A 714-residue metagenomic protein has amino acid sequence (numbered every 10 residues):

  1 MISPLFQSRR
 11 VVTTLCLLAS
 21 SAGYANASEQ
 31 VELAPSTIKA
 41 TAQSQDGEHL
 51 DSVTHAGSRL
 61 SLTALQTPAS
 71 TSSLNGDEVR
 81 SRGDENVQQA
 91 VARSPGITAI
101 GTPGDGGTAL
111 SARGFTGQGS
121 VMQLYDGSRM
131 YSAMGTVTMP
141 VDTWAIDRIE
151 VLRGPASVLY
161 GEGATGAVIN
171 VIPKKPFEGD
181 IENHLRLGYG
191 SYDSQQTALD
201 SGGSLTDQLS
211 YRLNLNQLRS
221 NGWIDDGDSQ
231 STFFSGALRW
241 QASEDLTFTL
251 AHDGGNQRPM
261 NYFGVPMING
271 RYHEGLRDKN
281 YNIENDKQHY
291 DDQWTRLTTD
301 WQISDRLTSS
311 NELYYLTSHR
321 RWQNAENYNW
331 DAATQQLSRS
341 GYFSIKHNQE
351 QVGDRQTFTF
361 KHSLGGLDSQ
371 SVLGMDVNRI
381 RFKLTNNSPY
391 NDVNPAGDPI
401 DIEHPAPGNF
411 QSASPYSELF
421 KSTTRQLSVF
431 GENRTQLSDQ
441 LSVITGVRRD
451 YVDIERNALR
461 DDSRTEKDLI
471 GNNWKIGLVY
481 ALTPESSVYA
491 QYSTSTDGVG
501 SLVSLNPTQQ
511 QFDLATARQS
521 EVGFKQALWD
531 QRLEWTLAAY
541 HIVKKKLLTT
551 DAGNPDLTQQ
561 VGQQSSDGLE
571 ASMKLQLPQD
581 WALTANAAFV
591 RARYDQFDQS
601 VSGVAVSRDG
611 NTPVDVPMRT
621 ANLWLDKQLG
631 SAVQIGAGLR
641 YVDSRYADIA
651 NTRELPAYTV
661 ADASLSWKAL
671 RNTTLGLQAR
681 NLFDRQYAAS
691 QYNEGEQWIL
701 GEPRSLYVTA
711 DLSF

Functional and structural regions predicted by a protein language model:
A56-A64, P68-T71, Q88-S128: Extracytoplasmic beta-strand/coil segments of soluble accessory domains associated with Gram-negative outer-membrane
V87-A90, T108-S111, V137-M139, V151 (+2 more regions): N-terminal periplasmic accessory domains that precede and gate Gram-negative outer-membrane beta-barrel machines
S128-R153: Short acidic/polar hinge/loop motifs at secondary-structure boundaries that mediate gating or recognition
E182-H184, G188-R219, I224-Y262, K287-Q302: Transmembrane beta-barrel wall of Gram-negative outer-membrane proteins
Q241-S243, Q349, L367-V372, D376-I380 (+4 more regions): Structural signature of Gram-negative outer-membrane beta-barrels, strongest in the C-terminal barrel of TonB-dependent
T298-E326, A481, S487-Q491, L514-D598 (+1 more regions): Membrane-embedded beta-barrel scaffold of Gram-negative outer-membrane proteins
Q440, R532, H541-V543, Q560-A650 (+3 more regions): Gram-negative outer-membrane beta-barrel transporters
Y641-D648, S666-F714: C-terminal beta-signal and adjacent terminal beta-strands/loops of Gram-negative outer-membrane beta-barrel proteins
